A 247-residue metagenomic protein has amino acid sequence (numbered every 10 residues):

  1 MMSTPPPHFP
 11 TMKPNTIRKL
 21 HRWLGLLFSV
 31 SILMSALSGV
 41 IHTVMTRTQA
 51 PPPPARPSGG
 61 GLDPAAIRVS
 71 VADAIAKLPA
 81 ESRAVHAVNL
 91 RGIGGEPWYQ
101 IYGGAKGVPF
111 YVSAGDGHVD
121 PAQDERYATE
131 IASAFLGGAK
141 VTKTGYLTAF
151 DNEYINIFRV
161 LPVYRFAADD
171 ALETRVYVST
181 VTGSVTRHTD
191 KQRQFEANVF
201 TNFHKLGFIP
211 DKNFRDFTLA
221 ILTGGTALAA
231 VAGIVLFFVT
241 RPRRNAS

Functional and structural regions predicted by a protein language model:
M2-S247: Conserved histidines in hydrophobic membrane contexts and catalytic metal-binding motifs
